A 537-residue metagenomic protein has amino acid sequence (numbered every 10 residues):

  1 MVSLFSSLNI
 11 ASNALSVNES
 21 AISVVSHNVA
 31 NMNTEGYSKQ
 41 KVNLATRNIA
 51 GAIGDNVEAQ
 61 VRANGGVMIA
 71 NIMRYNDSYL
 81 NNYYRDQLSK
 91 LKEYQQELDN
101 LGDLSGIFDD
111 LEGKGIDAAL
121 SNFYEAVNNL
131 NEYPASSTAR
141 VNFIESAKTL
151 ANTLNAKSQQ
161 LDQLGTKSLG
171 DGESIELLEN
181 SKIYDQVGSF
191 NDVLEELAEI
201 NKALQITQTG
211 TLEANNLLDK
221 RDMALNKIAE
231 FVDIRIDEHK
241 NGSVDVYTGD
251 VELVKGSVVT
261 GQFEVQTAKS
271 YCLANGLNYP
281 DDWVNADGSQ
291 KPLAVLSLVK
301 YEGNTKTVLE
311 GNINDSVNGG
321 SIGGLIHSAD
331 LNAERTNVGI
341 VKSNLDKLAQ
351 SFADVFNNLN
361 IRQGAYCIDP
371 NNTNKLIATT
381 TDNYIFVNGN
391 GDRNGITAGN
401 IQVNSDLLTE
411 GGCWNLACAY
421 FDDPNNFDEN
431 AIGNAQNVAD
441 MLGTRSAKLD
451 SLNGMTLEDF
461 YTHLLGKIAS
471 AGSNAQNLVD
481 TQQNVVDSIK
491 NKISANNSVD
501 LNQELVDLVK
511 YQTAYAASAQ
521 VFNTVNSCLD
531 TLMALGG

Functional and structural regions predicted by a protein language model:
M1-G537: Structural signature of extracellular appendage/secretion-system components
